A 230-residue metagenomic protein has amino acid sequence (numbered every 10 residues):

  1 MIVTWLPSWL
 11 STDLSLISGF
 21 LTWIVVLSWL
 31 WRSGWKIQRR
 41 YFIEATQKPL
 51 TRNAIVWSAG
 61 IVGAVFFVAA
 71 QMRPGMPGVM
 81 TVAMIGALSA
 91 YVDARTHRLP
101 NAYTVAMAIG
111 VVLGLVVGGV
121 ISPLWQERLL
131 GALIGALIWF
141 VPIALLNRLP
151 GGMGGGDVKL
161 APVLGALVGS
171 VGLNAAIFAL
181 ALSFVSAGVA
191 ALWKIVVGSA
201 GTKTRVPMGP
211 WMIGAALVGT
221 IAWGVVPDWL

Functional and structural regions predicted by a protein language model:
M1-L230: A membrane-topology feature that recognizes alpha-helical transmembrane segments and their immediate juxtamembrane
